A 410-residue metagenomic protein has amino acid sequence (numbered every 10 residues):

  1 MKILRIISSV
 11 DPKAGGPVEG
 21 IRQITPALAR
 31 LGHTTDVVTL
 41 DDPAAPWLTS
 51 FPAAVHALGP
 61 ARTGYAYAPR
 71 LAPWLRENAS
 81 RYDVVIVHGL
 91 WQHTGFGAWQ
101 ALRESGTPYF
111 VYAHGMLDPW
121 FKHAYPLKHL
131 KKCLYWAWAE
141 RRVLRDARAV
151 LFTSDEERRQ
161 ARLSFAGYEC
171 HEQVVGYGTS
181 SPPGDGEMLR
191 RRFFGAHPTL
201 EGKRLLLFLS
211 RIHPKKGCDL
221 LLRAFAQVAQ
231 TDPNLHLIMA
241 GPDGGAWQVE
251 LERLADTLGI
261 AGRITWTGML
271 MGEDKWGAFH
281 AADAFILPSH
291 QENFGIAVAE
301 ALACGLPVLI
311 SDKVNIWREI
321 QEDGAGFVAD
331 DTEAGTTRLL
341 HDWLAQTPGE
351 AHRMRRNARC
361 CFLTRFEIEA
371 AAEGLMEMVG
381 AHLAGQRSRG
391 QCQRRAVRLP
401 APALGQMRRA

Functional and structural regions predicted by a protein language model:
L4, L151, T179, A196-K216 (+2 more regions): Conserved donor-binding/catalytic core segment of Leloir-type glycosyltransferases
L90, H290: Aromatic "clamp/platform" in nucleotide-sugar-dependent glycosyltransferases that forms part of the donor/acceptor
E104, L117, K132-V150: Membrane-proximal helix-turn-helix segments that form the acceptor-binding/catalytic region of lipid-linked
R145-D146, L151-T153, R158-S180: Helix-loop-beta element that forms the nucleotide-linked donor phosphate-binding surface in glycosyltransferases
V249-L270: Nucleotide-activated donor-binding/catalytic signature segment of Leloir-type glycosyltransferases, i.e., the conserved
P307-S311: Short hydrophobic beta-strand element within catalytic cores of glycosyltransferases and related nucleotide-activated
G326-A334, D342-P348: Conserved acidic donor-binding segment of nucleotide-sugar-dependent glycosyltransferases
E350-T364, A371: A short, well-ordered alpha-helix in the C-terminal region of glycosyltransferases
